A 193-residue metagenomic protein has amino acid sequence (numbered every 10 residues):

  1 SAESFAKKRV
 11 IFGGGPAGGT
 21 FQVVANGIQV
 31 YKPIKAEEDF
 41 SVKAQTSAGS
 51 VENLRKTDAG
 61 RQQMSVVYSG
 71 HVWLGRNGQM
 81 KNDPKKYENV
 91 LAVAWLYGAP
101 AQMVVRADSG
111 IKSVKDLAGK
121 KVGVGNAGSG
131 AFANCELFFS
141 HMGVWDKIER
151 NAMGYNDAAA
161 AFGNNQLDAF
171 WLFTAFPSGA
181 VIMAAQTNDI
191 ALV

Functional and structural regions predicted by a protein language model:
S4-L74, D83: N-terminal (or domain-start) structured segment
K7-I34, F40, W95, A99-N164: Bilobed "Venus flytrap"/periplasmic-binding protein-like clamshell domains and structurally analogous long
I11, K43, Q63-Y68, Q102-V104 (+2 more regions): Structural recognition of the beta-strand scaffold that forms the well-ordered cores of secreted hydrolase catalytic
I34-K35, N82-K86, M183-Q186: Short, conserved catalytic or adaptor-binding loops enriched in Gly and charged residues
S69-H71, Q79-M80, S109, V144-V193: Pocket-lining segment of extracytoplasmic ligand-binding domains
D83-L96: A structural signal for short loop-to-beta-strand junctions that line the ligand-binding cleft of periplasmic/secreted
